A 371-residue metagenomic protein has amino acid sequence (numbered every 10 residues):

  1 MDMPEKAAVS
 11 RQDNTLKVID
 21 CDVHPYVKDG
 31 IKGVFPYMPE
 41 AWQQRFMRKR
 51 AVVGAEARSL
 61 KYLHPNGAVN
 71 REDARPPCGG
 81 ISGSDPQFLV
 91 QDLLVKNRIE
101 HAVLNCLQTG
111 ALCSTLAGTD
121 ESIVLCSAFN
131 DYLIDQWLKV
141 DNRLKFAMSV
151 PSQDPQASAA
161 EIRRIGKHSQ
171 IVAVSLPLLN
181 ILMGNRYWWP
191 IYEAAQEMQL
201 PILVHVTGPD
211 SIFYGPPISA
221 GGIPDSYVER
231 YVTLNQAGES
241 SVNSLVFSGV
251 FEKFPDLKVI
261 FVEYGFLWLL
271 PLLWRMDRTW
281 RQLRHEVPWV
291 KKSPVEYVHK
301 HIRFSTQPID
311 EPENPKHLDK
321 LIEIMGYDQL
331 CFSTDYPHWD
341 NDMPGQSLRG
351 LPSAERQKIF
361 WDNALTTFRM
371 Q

Functional and structural regions predicted by a protein language model:
D2-I19, K28-H101, D131-K139, A160-R163 (+7 more regions): Mid-to-C-terminal alpha-helical segments outside catalytic/metal-binding sites
V18-C21, A102-L104, K145-M148, V172-L176 (+4 more regions): Hydrophobic faces of well-ordered beta-strands that scaffold small-molecule active sites in alpha/beta enzyme cores
H24, N180, T207-G208, V246 (+3 more regions): Catalytic metal-binding/acid-base residues of hydrolase active sites
G79-D85, L112, P151-S158, L179-R186 (+2 more regions): Acidic-and-aromatic substrate-binding clefts and catalytic sites of carbohydrate-active enzymes
N97-S241, S248: Active-site gating/metal-coordination segments in enzymes
H168-V172, Q196-P201, F254-L257, V298-R303 (+1 more regions): Glycine-enriched alpha-helix->loop->beta-strand junction motifs that scaffold or abut catalytic
I202, V206-S211, V246-H301: Aromatic-lined glycan-binding groove of carbohydrate-active enzymes
V232-S241, H285-K316: Aromatic-anchored helix/helix-loop segment that forms the rim or "lid" of small-molecule/cofactor binding pockets
